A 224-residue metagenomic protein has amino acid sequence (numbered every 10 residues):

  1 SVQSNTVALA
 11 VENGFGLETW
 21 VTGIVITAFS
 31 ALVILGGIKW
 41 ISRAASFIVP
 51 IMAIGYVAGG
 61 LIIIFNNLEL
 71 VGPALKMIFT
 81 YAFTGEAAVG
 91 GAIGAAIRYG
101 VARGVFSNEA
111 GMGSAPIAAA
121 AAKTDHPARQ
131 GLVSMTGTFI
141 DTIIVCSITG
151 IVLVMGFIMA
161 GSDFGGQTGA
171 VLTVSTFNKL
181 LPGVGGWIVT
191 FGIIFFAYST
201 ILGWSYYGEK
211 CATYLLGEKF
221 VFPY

Functional and structural regions predicted by a protein language model:
S1, I24-L35, I51-I64, S147-G156 (+1 more regions): Hydrophobic core segments of alpha-helical transmembrane domains in multi-pass membrane transport and ion-translocation
S1, I24-V25, A87-S107, I144-C146 (+2 more regions): Select transmembrane alpha-helical segments in multipass membrane proteins
S1-I24, P73-G94, M159-L181, E218: Inter-helical loop and helix-membrane interface segments of multi-pass membrane transporters/permeases
T6-V11, E18-N66, V71, L75-F79 (+1 more regions): Membrane-interface loop-to-helix entry segments
G23, T124-I140, E218-Y224: Membrane-interface alpha-helices at helix entry/exit sites of multi-pass transporters
G59-M77, A121-T124, T136-A170: Extracellular/periplasmic helix-exit of transmembrane alpha-helices
G104-E109, S114-P127, S134-T138: Helix-loop junctions at the membrane interface of multi-pass solute transporters
T190-I193, A197-Y224: C-terminal membrane-solvent junction of multi-pass transporters and transport-like membrane proteins
